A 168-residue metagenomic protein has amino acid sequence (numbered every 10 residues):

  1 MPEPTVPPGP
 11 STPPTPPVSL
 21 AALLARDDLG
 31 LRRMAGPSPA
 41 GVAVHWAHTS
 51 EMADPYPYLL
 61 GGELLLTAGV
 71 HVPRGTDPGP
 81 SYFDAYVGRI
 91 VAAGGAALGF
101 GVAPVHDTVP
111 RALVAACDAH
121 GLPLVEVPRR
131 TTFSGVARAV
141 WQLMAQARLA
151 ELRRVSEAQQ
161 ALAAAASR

Functional and structural regions predicted by a protein language model:
M1-R168: Alpha-helical/coil-rich non-catalytic "connector" segments in signaling and regulatory proteins
